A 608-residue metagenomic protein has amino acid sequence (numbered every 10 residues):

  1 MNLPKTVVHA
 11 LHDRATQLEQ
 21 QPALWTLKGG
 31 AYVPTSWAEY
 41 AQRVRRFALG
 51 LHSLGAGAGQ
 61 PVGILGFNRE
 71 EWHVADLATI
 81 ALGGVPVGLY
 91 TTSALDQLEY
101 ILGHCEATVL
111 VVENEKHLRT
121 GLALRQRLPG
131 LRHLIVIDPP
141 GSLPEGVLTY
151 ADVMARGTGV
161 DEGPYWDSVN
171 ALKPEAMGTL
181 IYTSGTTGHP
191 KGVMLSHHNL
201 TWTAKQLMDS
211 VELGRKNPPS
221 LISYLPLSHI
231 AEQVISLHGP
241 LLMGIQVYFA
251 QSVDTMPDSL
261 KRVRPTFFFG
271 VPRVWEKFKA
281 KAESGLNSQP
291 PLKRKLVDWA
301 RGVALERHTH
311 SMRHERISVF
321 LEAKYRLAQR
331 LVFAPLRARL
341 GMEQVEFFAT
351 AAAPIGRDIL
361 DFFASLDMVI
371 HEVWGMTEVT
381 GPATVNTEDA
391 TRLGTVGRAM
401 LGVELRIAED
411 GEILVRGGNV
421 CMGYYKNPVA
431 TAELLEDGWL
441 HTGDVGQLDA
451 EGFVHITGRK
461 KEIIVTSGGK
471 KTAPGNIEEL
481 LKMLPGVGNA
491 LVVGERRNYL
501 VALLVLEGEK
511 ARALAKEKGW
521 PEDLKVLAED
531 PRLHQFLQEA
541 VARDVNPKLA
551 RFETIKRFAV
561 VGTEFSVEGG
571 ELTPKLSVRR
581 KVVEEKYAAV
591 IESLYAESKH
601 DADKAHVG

Functional and structural regions predicted by a protein language model:
M1-K5, L118-G121, S142-L143, V147-M177: Flexible, low-complexity linker/hinge segments
Q20-P22, V136, T158-Y182, H189 (+1 more regions): Conserved pre-ATP/AMP-binding loop-to-beta segment of ANL
A23-L77, A94-E99, T149-T158, H197: Conserved AMP-binding/adenylate-forming core of the ANL superfamily
P34-A38, G178-A204: Conserved AMP-binding A3 loop
L49, L54, A81-A155, F536: Structural core segment of the AMP-binding/adenylate-forming
T201-S223, L227-F333, Q344: Conserved AMP-binding/adenylation subdomain of ANL enzymes
A399-T466, M483, D603: Conserved ATP-binding/catalytic segment of the ANL
N489-L491, Q538-G608: Conserved C-terminal "lid"/linker of ANL adenylate-forming enzymes
